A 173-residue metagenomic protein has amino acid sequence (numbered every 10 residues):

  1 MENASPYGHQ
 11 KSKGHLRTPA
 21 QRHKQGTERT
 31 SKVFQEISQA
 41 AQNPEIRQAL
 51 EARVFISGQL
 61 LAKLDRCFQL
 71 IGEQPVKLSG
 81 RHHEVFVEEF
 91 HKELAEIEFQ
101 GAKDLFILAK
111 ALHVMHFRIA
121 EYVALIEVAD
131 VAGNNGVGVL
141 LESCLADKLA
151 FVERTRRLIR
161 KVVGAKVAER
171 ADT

Functional and structural regions predicted by a protein language model:
M1-T173: Amphipathic alpha-helical hairpins
